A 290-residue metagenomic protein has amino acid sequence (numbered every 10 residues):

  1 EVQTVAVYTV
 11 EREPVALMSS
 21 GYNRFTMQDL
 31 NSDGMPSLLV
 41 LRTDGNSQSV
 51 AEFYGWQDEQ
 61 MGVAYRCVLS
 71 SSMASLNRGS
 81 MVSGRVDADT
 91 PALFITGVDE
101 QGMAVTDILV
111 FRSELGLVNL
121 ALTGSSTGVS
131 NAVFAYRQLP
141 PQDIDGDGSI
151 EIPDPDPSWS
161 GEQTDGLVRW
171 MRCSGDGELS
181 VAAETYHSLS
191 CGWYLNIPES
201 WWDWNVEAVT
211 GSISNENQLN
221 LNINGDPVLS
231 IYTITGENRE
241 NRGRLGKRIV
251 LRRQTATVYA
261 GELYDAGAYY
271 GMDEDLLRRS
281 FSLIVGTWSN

Functional and structural regions predicted by a protein language model:
E1, S32-L41, V86-G97, I144-D156: Acidic/hydrophobic-patterned starts of short beta strands in beta-sheet-rich repeat architectures
V2-A6, N46-G55, Q101-R112, S158-S174: Structural motif
T9-E13, Q57-E59, R112-E114: Short loop/turn segments that connect beta-strands within beta-propeller blades
S19-T26, V68-N77, S125-V129, V133-Y136: Short coil/turn segments at the loop-to-beta-strand junctions that recur within blades of beta-propeller repeat folds
N23-L30, S37-V40, N77-V86, A135-G146: Beta-propeller blade termini
A183-N205: N-terminal "mature-domain start" segment
P198-L251: Secretory pathway targeting signatures of secreted, lumenal, and periplasmic proteins
G261-N290: Surface-exposed amphipathic alpha-helical segments
